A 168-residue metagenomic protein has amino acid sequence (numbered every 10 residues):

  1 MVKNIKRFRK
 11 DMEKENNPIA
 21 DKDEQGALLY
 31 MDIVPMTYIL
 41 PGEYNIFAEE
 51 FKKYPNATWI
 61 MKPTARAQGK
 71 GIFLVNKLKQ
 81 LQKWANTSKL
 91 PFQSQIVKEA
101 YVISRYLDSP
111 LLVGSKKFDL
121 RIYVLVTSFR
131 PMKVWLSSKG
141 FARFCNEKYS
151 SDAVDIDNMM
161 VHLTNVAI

Functional and structural regions predicted by a protein language model:
I5-K6, W84: Short active-site loop/helix that positions an aromatic residue
K10-L28, K89-S94: Intrinsically disordered, low-complexity domain-flanking/linker segments in eukaryotic proteins, enriched
D32, I46, E50, Y54-I168: Catalytic core of tubulin tyrosine ligase-like
L40: Conserved residues at the C-terminal ends of beta-strands
